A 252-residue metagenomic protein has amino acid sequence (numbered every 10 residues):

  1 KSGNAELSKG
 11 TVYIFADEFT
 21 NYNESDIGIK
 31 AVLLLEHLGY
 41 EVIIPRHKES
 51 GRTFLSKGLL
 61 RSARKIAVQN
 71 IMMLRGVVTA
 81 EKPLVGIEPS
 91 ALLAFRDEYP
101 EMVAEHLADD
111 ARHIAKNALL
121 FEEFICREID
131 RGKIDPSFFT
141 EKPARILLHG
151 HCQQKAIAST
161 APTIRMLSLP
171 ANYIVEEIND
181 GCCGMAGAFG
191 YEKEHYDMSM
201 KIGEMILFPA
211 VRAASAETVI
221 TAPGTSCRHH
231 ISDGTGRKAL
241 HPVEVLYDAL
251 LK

Functional and structural regions predicted by a protein language model:
K1-K252: Iron-sulfur cluster-binding electron-transfer modules in prokaryotic oxidoreductases
